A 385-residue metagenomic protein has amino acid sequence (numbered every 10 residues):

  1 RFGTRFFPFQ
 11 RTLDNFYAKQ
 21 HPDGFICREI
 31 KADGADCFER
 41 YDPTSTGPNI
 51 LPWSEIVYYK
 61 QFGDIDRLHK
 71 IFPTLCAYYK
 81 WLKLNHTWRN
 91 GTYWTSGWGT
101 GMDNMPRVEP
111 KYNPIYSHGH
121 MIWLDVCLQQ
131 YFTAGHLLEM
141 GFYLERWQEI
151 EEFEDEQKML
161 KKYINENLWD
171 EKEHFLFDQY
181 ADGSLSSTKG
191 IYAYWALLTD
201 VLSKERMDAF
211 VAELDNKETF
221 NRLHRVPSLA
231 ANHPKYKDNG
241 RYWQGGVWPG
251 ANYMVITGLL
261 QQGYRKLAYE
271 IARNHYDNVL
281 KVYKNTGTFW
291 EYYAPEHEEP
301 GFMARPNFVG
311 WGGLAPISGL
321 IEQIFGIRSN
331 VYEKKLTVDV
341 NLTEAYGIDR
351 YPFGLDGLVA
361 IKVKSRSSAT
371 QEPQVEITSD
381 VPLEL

Functional and structural regions predicted by a protein language model:
R1-T100, W123-C127, Y131, G246-Q262 (+3 more regions): Aromatic-rich carbohydrate-recognition surfaces in CAZymes
R5-A18, I65-L84, Q129, L137-N165 (+4 more regions): Extended, well-ordered alpha-helical scaffold segments
R11-P43, T87-I122, K162-V247, L280-P300 (+3 more regions): Extended glycan-interaction surfaces of carbohydrate-active proteins
K60, F142, L198-T199, L260: Amphipathic alpha-helical interaction elements
H118-F132, E149-E152, E156, T188 (+1 more regions): Short, contiguous, pocket-lining structural segments that sit at or immediately flank catalytic/ligand-binding sites
H136-L137, F175: ATP-dependent phospho-/nucleotidyl transfer catalytic cores
A212-F220, K237, R241, T257-L385: Non-catalytic C-terminal accessory modules of carbohydrate-active enzymes
